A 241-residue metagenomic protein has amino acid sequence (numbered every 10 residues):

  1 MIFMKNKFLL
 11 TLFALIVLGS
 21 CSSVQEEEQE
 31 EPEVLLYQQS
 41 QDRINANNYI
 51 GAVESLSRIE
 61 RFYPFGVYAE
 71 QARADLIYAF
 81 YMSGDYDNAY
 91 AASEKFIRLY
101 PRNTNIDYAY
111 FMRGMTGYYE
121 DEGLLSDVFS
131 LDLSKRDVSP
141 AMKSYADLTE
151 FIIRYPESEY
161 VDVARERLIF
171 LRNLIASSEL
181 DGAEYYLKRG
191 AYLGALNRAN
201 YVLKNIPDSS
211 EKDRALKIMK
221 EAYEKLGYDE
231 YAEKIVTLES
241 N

Functional and structural regions predicted by a protein language model:
M1-C21: Sec-dependent bacterial lipoprotein signal peptides
C21-N241: Acidic, polar-rich low-complexity tracts and alpha-helical solenoid repeat scaffolds
